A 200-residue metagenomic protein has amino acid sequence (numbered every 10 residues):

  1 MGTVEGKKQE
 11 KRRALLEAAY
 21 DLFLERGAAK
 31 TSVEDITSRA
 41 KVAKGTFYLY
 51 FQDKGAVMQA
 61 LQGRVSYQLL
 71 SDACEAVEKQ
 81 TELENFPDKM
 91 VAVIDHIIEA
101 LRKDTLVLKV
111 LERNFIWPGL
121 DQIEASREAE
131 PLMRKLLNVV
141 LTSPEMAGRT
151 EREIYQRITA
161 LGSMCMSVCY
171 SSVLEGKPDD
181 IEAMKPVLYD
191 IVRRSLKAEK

Functional and structural regions predicted by a protein language model:
M1-R26, K30-R39, A56: Basic, helix-initiating cap at the start of DNA-binding domains
R12-R13, V33, G55, Q59 (+6 more regions): Short, structured helix-loop boundary elements
A14, A18-E25, Q68, D72-K79 (+1 more regions): Solvent-exposed, amphipathic alpha-helical segments
K41-F51: Short hydrophobic/aromatic patch on the recognition helix
F51, M58-Q68, D72: Alpha-helical DNA-contacting segments of helix-turn-helix folds
A60, C74-K103, R157, L161: Hydrophobic alpha-helical connector segments
Y67-C74, A100, G119-M146, R152-T159 (+3 more regions): Amphipathic alpha-helical packing segments from all-alpha helical-bundle domains
D88, A100-L120, L137, Y170-L174: Amphipathic alpha-helical segments used for helix-helix packing
